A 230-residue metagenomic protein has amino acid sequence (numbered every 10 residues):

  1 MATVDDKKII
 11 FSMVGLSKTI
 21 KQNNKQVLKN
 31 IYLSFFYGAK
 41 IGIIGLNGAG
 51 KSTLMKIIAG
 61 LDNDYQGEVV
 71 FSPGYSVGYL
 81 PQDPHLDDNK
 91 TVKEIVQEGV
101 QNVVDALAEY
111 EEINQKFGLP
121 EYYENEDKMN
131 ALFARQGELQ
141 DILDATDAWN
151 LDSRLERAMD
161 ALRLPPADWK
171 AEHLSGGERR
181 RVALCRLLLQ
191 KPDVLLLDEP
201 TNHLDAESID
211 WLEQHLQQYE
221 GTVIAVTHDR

Functional and structural regions predicted by a protein language model:
M1-R230: ABC ATP-binding cassette signature C-motif
